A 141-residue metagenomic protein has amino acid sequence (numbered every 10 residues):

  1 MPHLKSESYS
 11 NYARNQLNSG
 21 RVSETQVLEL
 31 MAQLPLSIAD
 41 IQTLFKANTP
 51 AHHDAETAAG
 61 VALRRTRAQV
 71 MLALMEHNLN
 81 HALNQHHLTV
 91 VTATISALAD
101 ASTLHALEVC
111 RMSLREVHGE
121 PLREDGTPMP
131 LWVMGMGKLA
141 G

Functional and structural regions predicted by a protein language model:
M1-G141: Non-catalytic regulatory/linker segments of enzymes
